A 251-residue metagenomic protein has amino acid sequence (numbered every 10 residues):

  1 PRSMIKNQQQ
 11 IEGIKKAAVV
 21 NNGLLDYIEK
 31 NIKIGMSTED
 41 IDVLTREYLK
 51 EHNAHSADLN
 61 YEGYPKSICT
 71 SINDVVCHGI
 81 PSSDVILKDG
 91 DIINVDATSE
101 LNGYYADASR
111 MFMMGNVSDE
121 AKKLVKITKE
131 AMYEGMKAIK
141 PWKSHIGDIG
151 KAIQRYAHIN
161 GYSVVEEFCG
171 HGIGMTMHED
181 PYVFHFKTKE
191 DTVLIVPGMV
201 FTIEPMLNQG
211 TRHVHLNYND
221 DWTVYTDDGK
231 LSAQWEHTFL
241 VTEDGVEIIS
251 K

Functional and structural regions predicted by a protein language model:
P1-K251: Active-site neighborhoods and metal-handling regions in enzymes and metal-associated proteins
